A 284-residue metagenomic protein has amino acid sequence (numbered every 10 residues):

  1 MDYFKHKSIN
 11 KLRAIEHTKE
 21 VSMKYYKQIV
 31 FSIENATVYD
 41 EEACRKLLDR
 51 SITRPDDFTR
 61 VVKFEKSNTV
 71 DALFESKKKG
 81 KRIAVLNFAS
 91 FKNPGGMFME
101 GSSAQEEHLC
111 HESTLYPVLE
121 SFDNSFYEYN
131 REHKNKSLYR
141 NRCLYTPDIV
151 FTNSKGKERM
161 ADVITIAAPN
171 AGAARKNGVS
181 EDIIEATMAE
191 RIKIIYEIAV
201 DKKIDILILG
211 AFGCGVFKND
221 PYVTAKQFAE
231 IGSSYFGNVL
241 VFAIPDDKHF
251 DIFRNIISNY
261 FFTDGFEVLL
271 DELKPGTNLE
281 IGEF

Functional and structural regions predicted by a protein language model:
M1-F284: Macrodomain-like recognition of ADP-ribose-binding/processing modules
